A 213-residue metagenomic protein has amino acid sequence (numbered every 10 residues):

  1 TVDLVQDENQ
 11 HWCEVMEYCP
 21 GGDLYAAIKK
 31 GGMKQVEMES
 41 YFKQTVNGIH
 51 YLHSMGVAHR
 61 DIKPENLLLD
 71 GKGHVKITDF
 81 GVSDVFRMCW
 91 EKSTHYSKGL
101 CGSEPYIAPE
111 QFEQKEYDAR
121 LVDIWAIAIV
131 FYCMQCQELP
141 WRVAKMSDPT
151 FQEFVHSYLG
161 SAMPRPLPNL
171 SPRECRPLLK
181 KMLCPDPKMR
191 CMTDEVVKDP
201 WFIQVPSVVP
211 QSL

Functional and structural regions predicted by a protein language model:
T1-Q10: Short beta-strand micro-motifs within the conserved protein kinase catalytic domain, predominantly in the N-lobe
N9-D23: Conserved short submotifs of the Hanks-type protein kinase catalytic core that shape the nucleotide-binding pocket
Y41-F42: Activation segment signature within eukaryotic-like protein kinase domains
H53-L69: Catalytic-loop of the protein kinase fold
G71-C101: Activation segment/activation loop of eukaryotic-type protein kinase catalytic domains
Q111-L121: Conserved end of the kinase activation segment
P185-M189, T193-V209: Terminal C-lobe "cap" of eukaryotic-type protein kinase domains
